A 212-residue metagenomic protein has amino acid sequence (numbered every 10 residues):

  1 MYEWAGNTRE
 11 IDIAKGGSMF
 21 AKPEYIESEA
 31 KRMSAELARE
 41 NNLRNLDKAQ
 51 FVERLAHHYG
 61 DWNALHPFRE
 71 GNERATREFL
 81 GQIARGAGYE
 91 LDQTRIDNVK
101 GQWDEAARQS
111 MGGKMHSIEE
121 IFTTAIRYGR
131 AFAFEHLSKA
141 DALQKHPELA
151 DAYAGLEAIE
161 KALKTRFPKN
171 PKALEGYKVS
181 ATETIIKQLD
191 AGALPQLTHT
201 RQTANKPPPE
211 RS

Functional and structural regions predicted by a protein language model:
M1-S212: FIC/Doc superfamily catalytic core
